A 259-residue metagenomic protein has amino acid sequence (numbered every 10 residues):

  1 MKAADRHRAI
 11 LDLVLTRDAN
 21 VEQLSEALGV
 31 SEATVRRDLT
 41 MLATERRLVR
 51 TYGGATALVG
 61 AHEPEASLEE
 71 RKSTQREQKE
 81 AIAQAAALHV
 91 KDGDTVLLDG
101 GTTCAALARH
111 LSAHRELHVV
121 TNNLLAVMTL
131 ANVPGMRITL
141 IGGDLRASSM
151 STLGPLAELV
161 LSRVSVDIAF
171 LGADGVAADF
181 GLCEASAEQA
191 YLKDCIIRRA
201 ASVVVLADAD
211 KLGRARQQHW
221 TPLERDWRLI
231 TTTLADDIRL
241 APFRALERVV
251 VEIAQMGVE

Functional and structural regions predicted by a protein language model:
K2-G29, A33-L97, A108-A113, A131-G135: HTH-adjacent hinge/linker in prokaryotic transcriptional regulators
K2-L13, A19-Q23, G29, A33 (+2 more regions): Conserved phosphate- and dinucleotide-binding cores of soluble alpha/beta proteins, encompassing both enzyme active
K79, G100, N123: Conserved donor sugar-nucleotide recognition element shared by glycan-biosynthetic enzymes
T103-L107, L212-A215: Short glycine/serine/threonine-rich phosphate/pyrophosphate-binding segments that cradle anionic phosphate groups
S112-L117, A187-E188: A glycine- and small-aliphatic-rich helix-loop capping segment at beta-alpha/alpha-beta transitions that lines
L117-V120, I138: Short beta-strand element of Class I
